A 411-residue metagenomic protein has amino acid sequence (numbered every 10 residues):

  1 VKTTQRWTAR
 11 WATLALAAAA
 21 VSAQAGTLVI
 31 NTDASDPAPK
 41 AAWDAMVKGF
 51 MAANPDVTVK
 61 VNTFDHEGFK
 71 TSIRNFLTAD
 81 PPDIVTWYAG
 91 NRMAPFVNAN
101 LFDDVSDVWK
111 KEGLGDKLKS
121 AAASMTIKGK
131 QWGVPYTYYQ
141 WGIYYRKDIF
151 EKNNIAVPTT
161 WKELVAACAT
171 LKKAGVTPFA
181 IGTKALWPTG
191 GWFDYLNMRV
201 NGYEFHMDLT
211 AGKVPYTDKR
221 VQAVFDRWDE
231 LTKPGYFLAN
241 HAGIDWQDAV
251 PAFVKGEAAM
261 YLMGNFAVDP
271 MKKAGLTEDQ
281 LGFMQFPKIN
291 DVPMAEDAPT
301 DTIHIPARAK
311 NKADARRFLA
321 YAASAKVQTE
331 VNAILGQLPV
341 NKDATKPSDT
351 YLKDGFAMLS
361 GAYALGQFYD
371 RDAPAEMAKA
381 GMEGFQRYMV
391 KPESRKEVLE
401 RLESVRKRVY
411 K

Functional and structural regions predicted by a protein language model:
A45-K117, S124-T126, D148-T159, A259-M260 (+3 more regions): Extracytoplasmic "Venus flytrap"/periplasmic binding protein-like
K48, A52-A53, N153, D226 (+6 more regions): Extracytoplasmic/periplasmic substrate-recognition and gating elements
A52-A53, T58, E151, S360-K411: Conserved C-terminal helix/tail region of periplasmic/extracytoplasmic solute-binding proteins
P82-D83, G113-I149, T177-A180, P293-M294 (+1 more regions): A structural signal for short loop-to-beta-strand junctions that line the ligand-binding cleft of periplasmic/secreted
Y88-W141, V165, W192-D194, R220 (+3 more regions): Hinge/lid segment of periplasmic solute-binding proteins
M93-L101, A121-V157, K184-L209, D297-P306 (+1 more regions): Periplasmic solute-binding protein
K117-A123, M284, N332-A380, R387 (+1 more regions): Long, aromatic- and glycine/proline-rich binding clefts that accommodate carbohydrate-like moieties
T170, T210-H241: Glycine-centered hinge/linker elements that transmit conformational signals in sensory and ligand-binding systems
